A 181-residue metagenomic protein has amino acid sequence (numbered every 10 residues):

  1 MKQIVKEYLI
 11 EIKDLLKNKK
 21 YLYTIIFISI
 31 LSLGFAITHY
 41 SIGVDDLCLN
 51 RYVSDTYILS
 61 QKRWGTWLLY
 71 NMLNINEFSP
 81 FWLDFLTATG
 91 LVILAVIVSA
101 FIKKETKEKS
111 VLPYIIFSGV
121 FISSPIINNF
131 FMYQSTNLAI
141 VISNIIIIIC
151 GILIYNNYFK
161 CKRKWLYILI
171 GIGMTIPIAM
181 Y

Functional and structural regions predicted by a protein language model:
M1-L31: Start-transfer (signal-anchor) and selected internal transmembrane alpha helices of multi-pass inner/ER membrane
K19-G34, P113-V120, G171-I172: Alpha-helical transmembrane segments
L31-R51, Y57-L69: Extracytoplasmic catalytic/substrate-binding loops of multi-pass membrane glycan-assembly enzymes
I37-G43, L73, I102, S123-Y133: Juxtamembrane "helix-exit" motif on the non-cytosolic side of transmembrane helices
T56-F81, F85, T89: Short hydrophobic/aromatic helix or loop-helix immediately within or flanking a transmembrane segment in polytopic
L59, R63, T87-G90, L112-Y158 (+1 more regions): Membrane-interface micro-motifs in multi-pass membrane enzymes
A95-K103, I147-F159, G173: Hydrophobic transmembrane alpha-helices
W165-Y181: Membrane-interface alpha helices of multi-pass inner-membrane proteins
